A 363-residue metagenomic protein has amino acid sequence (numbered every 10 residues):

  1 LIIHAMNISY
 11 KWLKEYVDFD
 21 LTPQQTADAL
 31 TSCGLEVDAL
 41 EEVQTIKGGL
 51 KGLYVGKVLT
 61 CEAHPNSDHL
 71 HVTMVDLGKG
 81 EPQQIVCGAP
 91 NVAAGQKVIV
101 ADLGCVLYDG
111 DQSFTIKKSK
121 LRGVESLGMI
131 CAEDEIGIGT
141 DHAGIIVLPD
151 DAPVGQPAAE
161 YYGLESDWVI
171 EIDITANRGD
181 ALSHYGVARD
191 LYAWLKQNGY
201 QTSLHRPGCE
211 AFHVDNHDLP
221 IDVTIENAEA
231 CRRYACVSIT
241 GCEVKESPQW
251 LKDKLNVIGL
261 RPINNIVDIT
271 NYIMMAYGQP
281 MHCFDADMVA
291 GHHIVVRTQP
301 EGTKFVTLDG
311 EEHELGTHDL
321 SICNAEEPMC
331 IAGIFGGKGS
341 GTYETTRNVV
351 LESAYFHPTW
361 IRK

Functional and structural regions predicted by a protein language model:
H4-D215, V350: Phosphate-backbone binding interfaces of nucleic-acid-interacting proteins
N7-W12, A89-V98, A176-K196, G259-F284 (+1 more regions): Conserved phosphate/anionic-ligand binding catalytic regions in large, soluble enzymes, centered on
Y10, D28, T45, H71 (+2 more regions): Glycine/proline-enriched, intrinsically flexible loops and inter-domain linkers
Q44, C87-P90, K117-L121, P157-Y162 (+7 more regions): A generic local secondary-structure boundary/capping motif
Y54-I85, G155, T270-T342: Conserved mixed alpha/beta core segments that line enzyme active sites in large multi-domain catalysts
D68-H71, D109-F114, D141-A143, H184-G186 (+9 more regions): Short acidic, glycine/serine/threonine-rich loops at helix termini
G80-E81, A94-Q96, E125-L127, H142-A143 (+9 more regions): Short coil/turn connectors at secondary-structure junctions
D134-E135, D141-A143, D150-A152, Y162 (+4 more regions): Conserved catalytic alpha/beta cores of large enzymes that bind or transform nucleotide phosphates and polynucleotides
